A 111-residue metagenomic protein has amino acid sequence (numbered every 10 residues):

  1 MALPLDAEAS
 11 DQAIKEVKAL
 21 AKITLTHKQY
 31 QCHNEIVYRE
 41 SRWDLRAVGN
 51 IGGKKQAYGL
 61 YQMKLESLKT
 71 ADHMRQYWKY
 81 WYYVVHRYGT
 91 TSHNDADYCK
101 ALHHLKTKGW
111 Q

Functional and structural regions predicted by a protein language model:
A2-D6, H103-K106: Compositionally biased amphipathic helical and low-complexity segments enriched in hydrophobic
L3-W43: Export/targeting segments at the very N-terminus of extracytoplasmic proteins
Q31, E35, R46, N50-Y61 (+1 more regions): Catalytic and binding regions of secreted/periplasmic enzymes and modules that target cell-wall glycans
